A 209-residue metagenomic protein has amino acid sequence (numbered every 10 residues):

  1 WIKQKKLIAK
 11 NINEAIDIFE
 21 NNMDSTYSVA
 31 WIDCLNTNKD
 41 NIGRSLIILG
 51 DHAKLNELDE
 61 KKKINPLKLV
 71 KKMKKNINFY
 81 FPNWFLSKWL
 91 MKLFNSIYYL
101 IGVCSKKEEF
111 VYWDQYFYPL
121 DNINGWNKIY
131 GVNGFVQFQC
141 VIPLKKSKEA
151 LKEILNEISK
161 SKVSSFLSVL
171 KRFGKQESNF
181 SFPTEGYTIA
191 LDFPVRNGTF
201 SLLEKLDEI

Functional and structural regions predicted by a protein language model:
W1-I209: Noncatalytic alpha-helical scaffold of FAD-dependent oxidoreductases
